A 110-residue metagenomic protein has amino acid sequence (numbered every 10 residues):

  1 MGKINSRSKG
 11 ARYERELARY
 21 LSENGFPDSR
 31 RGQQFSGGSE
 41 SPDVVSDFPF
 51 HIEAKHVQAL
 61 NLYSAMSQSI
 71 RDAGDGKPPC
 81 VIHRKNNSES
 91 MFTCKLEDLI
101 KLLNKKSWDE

Functional and structural regions predicted by a protein language model:
M1-E110: Catalytic phosphate/metal-binding cores of nucleic-acid and nucleotide-processing enzymes, i.e., regions that mediate
